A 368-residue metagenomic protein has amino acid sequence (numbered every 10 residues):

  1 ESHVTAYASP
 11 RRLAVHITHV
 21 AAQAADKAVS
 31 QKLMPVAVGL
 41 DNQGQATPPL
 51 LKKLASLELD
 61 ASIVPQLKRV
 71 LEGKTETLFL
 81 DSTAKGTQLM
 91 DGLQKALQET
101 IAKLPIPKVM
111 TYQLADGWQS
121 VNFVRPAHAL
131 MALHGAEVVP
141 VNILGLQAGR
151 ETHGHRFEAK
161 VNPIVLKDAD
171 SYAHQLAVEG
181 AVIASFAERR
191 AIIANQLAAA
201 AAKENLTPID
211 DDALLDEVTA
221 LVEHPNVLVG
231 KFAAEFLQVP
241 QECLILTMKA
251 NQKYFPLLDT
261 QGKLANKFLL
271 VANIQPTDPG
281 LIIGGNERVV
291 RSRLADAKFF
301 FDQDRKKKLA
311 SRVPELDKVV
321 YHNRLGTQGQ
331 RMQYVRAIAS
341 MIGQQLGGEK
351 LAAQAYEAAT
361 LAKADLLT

Functional and structural regions predicted by a protein language model:
E1-F236, L244: Long, basic N-terminal domains or extensions that often function in RNA/ssDNA interaction or organelle/cellular
K53, A96-K103, L133, Q196-E204 (+7 more regions): Generic, well-ordered alpha-helical scaffold segments in large soluble proteins
S56-I63, R125, N142, Q241 (+2 more regions): Conserved alpha/beta core surface patches that mediate binding of polyanionic ligands
L89, L93, I282, N286 (+1 more regions): Hydrophobic (often cysteine-bearing) scaffold residues that line and stabilize catalytic clefts of nucleotide/cofactor
N122, L206, D210, T247 (+4 more regions): Non-transmembrane, amphipathic alpha-helical segments
T219, A233-L237, C243, M248-A250 (+1 more regions): Segments forming glycine/polar-rich beta-alpha architectures that bind adenosine-containing cofactors
L228, K249, K253-L270, Q275-P276 (+4 more regions): Alpha-helical phosphate/pyrophosphate-handling elements in metalloenzyme active cores
K263-N266, D304-D317: Active-site-adjacent bridging/hinge elements
